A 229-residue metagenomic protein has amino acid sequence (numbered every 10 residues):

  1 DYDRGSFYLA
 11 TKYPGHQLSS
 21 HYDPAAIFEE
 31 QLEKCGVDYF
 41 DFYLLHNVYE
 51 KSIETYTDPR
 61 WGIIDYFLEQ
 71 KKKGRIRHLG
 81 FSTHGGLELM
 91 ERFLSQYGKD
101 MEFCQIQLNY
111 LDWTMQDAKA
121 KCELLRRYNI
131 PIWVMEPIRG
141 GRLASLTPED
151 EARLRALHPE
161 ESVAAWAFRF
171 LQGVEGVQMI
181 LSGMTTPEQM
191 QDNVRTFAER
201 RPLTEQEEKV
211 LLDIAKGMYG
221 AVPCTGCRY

Functional and structural regions predicted by a protein language model:
D1, H21, I53: Metal-dependent catalytic neighborhoods of phosphoester/phosphodiester hydrolases
D1-F7, D38, Y66, K72: N-terminal binding-site loop/beta-alpha segment at the start of enzyme catalytic domains that lines or forms
G5-Q17, Y43-H46, I106: A short, structured active-site edge motif that brings together acidic residues
K12-L18, I76-F81: Acidic/glycine-enriched edge-of-secondary-structure segments
L18-E29: Glycine-rich anion/phosphate-binding loops
F28-C35, M90-F93: Short, charged beta->alpha transition segments
L32-T55: Active-site groove signature of glycoside hydrolases
N47-Y229: Beta/alpha (TIM)-barrel catalytic core signal, keyed to glycine-rich beta->alpha loops juxtaposed to Asp/Glu that bind
